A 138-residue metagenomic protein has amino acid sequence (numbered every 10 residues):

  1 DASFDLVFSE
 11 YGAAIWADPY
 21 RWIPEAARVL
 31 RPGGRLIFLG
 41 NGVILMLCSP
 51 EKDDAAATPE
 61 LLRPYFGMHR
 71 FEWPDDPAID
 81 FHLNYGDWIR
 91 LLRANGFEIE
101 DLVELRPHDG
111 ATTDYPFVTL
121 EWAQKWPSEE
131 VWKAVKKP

Functional and structural regions predicted by a protein language model:
D1-L6: A short acidic, Gly/Pro-enriched loop at the edge of an enzyme's catalytic core that lines a small-molecule cofactor
E10-Y11, L39: Residues lining the SAM
A14-W16: A short His-aromatic
Y20-R35: A short glycine-rich, Lys/Arg-flanked "PGG" loop and its adjoining helix->strand segment in the class I
R35-F71: Conserved class I S-adenosyl-L-methionine
D75, L105-W122: Class I S-adenosyl-L-methionine
A78-L102: Short alpha-helix
N95-F97, Y115-P138: Core SAM-dependent methyltransferase catalytic element
